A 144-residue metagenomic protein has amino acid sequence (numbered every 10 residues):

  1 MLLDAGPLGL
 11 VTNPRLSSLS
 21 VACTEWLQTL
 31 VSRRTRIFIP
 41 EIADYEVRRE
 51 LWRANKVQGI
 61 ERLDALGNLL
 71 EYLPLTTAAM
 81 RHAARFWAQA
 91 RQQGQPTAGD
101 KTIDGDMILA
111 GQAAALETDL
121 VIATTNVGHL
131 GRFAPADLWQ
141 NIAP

Functional and structural regions predicted by a protein language model:
M1-I39, R49-A65: Short, well-structured N-terminal submotif of metal-dependent ribonuclease cores
L3-D4, I39-P40, T102-I103, L138-P144: Histidine- and aromatic-rich ligand-binding microenvironments
L8, D44-V47, M80, L130: A generic structural signal for short hydrophobic patches within well-formed alpha-helices
P14-R15, E50-L51, F86, A134-D137: Short aromatic-enriched loop/helix-cap "lid" or pocket-rim segments at secondary-structure transitions that line
T29, A110-P144: Acidic, PIN/NYN-like endoribonuclease modules and their adjacent C-terminal/linker elements
R33, L66-L70, D137: A short helix-to-beta-strand connector/capping loop
R53-Q58, A90-R91, W139-N141: Short, hinge-like loop/turn segments at secondary-structure boundaries
E71-V121, T125: Active-site neighborhoods of divalent-metal-dependent phosphate/nucleic-acid chemistry enzymes
